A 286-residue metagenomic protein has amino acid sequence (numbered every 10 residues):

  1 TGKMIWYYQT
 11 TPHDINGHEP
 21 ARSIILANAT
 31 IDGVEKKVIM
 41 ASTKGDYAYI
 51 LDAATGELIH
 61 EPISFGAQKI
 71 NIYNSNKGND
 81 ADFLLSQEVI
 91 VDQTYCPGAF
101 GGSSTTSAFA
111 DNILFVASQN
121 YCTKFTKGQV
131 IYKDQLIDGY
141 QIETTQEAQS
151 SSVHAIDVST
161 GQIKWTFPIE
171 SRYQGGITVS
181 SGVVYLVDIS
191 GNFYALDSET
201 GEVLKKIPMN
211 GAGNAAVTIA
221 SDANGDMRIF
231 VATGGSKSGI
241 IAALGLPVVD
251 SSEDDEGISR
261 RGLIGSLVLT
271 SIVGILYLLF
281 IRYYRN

Functional and structural regions predicted by a protein language model:
T1-P20, I25-K37, A41-S103, A108-Q174 (+1 more regions): Extracytoplasmic/lumenal domain signature
I59, S271-I272: S-adenosyl-L-methionine-dependent nucleic acid methyltransferase catalytic domains
A155, A195, G262-G265, G274: Small side chains
V231, L263-I264, R285: Sequence-pattern detector for short linear motifs and compositional/periodic biases rather than a specific fold
I240, I258-S259, Y284: Short, aromatic- and cysteine-enriched interfacial helices/patches that mediate contacts at lipid membranes
E253-L269: Juxtamembrane/start-of-transmembrane alpha-helix segments at the extracytoplasmic/lumenal side of membrane anchors
V273-N286: C-terminal membrane-anchoring or membrane-association module
